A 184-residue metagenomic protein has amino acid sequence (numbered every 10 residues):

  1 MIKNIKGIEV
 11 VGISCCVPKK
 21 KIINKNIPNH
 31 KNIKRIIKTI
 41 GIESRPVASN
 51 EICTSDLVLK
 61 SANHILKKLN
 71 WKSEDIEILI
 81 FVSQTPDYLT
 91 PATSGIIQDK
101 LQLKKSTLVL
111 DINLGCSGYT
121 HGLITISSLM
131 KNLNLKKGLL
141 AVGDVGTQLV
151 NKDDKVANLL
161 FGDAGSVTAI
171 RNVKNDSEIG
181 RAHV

Functional and structural regions predicted by a protein language model:
M1-E51, D154-R181: Condensing-enzyme catalytic core mediating Claisen C-C bond formation in acyl metabolism
V11-S14, V82, N113, G138-D144 (+1 more regions): Short beta-strand segments
R35-T39, E43-D56, Q84-K137: Conserved catalytic cysteine-centered active-site region of acyl-thioester-dependent Claisen-condensing enzymes
S61-E77: Phosphate/pyrophosphate-binding loops at sites that engage ATP/ADP/AMP, CoA/4′-phosphopantetheine, polyphosphate
E77-Q84: Short glycine-rich or small-residue beta-strand-to-loop segments that form or flank ligand, phosphate, metal/Fe-S
K131-G165: Flexible, glycine-rich active-site loops centered on histidine and acidic residues that chelate a metal or position
